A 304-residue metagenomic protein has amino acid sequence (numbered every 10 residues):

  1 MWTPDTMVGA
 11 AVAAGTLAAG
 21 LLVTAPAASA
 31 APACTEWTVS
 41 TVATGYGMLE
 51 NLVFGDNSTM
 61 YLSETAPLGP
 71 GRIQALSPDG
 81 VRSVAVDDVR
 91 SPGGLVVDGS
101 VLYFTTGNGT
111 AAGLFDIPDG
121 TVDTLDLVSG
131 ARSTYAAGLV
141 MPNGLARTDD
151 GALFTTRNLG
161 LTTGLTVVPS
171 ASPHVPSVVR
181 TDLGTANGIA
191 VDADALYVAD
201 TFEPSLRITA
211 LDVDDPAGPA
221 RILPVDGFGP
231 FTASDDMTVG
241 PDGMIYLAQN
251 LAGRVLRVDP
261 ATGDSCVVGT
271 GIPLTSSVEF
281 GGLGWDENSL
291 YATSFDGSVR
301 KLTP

Functional and structural regions predicted by a protein language model:
M1-A30: Secretory targeting and sorting signals
V23-E36, E64-P67: Blade/loop signatures of beta-propeller domains
W37-A43, G80-V86, G130-A136, H174-T181 (+2 more regions): A short beta-strand motif characteristic of beta-propeller blades
T44-T59, S63, G69-R72, D88-T110 (+8 more regions): Beta-rich, blade/repeat-based domains predominating in secreted/periplasmic proteins but also intracellular
G71-Q74, G120-D123, T163-V167, R207-T209 (+2 more regions): A short loop-to-beta-strand structural motif that recurs across blades of beta-propeller domains
L76-V81, L125-G130, P169-P173, D212-A217 (+2 more regions): Short loop/turn segments that connect beta-strands within beta-propeller blades
L161-G164, S170, V175-G188, D192-A193 (+2 more regions): Histidine/lysine/aspartate-rich catalytic loop segments that bind and position anionic ligands
L206, D215-T270: Glycine/small-residue-rich hydrophobic helix-like segments
